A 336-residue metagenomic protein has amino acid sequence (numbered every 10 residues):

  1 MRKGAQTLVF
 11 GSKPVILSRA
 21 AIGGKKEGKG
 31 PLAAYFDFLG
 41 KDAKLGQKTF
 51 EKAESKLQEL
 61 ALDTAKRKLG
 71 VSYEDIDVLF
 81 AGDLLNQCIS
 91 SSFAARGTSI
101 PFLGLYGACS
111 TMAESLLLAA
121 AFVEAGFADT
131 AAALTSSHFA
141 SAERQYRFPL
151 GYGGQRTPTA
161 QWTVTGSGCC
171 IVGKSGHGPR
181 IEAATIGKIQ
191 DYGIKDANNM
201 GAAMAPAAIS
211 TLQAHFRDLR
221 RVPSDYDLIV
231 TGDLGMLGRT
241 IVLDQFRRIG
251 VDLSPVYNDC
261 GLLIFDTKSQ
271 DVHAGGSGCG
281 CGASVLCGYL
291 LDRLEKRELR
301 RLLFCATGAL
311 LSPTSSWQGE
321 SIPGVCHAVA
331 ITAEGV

Functional and structural regions predicted by a protein language model:
M1-E51, P149-A214, D218-R221, V251-D271 (+2 more regions): Condensing-enzyme catalytic core mediating Claisen C-C bond formation in acyl metabolism
I16, E51-G107, D225-T240, Q245: Conserved beta-ketoacyl condensing-enzyme motif
I22, G82-Q87, C109-S110, T135-S141 (+3 more regions): Acidic, glycine-rich active-site loops and adjacent beta-strand->loop/helix elements that engage anionic groups
E27-K29, S90-S92, A142-R147, T240-V242 (+1 more regions): Short acidic, glycine/serine/threonine-rich loops at helix termini
E54-G70, L116-L118, A203-D218, V285-L290: Short, well-ordered amphipathic alpha-helical segments that serve as non-catalytic structural scaffolds within diverse
Y106-L134, V172, S277-E298: Active-site-proximal alpha-helical scaffold in enzymes
V230-L291: Internal helical hairpin/lid segments
G282-A283, Y289-E320: Internal helix-turn-beta structural module
